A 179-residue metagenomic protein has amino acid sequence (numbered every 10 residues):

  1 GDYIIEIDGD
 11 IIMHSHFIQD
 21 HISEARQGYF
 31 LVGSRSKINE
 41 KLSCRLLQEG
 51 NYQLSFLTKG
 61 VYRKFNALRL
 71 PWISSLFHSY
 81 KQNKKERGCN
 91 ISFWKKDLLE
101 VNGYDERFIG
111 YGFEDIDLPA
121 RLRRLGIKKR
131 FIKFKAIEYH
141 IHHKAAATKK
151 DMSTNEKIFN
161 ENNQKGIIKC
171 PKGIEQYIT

Functional and structural regions predicted by a protein language model:
I4: Short aromatic/hydrophobic "clamp" motif used to bind/position activated sugar donors
I7-D8, S34: Active-site acidic Asp-centered loop
D10-I12: Acidic metal-phosphate-binding loop of nucleotide-sugar-dependent transferases
H16-Q53: Conserved donor NDP-sugar-binding/catalytic core segment of glycosyltransferases
Y62-F93: A recurrent flexible, glycine/aromatic-enriched loop bordering the glycosyltransferase active site that acts as
S92, N102-G110: Conserved nucleotide-sugar donor-binding catalytic segment
K96-E100: Short, well-ordered alpha-helical scaffold segment located in the soluble/lumenal catalytic or ligand-binding core
R107-T179: C-terminal catalytic/acceptor-binding lobe
